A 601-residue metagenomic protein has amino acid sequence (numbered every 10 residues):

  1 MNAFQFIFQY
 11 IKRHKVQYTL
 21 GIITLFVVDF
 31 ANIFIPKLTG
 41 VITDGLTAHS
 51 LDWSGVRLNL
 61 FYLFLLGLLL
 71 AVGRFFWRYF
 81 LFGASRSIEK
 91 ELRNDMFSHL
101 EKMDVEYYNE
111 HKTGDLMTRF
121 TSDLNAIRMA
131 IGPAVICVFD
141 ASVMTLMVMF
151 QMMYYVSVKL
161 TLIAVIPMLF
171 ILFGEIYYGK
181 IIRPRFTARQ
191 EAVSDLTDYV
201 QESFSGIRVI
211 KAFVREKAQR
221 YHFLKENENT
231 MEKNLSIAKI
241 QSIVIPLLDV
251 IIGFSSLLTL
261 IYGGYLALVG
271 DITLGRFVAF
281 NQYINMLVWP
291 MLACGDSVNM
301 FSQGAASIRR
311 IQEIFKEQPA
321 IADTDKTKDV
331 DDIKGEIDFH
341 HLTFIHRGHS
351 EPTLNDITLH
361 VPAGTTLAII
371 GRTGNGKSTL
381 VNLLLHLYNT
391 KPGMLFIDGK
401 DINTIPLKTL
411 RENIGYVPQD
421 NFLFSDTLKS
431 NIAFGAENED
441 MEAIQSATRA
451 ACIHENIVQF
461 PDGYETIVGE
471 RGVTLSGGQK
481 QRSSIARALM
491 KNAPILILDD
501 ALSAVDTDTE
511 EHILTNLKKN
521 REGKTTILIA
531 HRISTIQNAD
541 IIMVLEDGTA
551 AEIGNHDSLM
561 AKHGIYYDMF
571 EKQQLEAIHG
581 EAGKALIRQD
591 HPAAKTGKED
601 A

Functional and structural regions predicted by a protein language model:
M1-K15, L116, F120: A short amphipathic helical element positioned immediately N-terminal to and/or at the very start of a transmembrane
R13, Q17-D29, L66-L70, P133-A188 (+1 more regions): Transmembrane helices of ABC transporter permease
R13, V105-E106, S122-I131, V135 (+8 more regions): An intracellular "coupling" helix at the cytosolic face of ABC transporter transmembrane type-1 domains
Y18-F76, F80, Y154-K159, G270-L274: Transmembrane helix-loop-helix hairpins at lipid-water interfaces of multipass membrane proteins, especially the type-1
F26-K37, G67-F75, I127-A130, A134-L146 (+5 more regions): Hydrophobic alpha-helical transmembrane bundles that constitute the permease/transmembrane domains of multi-pass
S50, Q151-I166, S236, I240-R309 (+1 more regions): Helix-loop-helix
R86, N94-T118, S122-L124, D198-H222 (+4 more regions): Short intracellular "coupling" helices and adjacent cytoplasmic loop segments at the cytosolic face of multi-pass
D323-T324, V330-A601: ABC-type nucleotide-binding domain
